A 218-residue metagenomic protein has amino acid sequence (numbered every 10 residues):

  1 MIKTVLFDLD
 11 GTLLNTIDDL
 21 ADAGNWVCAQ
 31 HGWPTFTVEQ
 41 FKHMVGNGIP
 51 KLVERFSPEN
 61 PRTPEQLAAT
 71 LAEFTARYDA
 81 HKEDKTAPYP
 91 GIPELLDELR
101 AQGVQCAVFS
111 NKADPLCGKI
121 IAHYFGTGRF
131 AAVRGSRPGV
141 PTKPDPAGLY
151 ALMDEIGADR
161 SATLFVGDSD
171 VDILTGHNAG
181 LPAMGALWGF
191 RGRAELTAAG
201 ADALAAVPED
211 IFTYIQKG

Functional and structural regions predicted by a protein language model:
M1-H43: Active-site neighborhood of HAD-like aspartate-dependent phosphohydrolases
V27-C28, G48-T63, I120, L152-M153: Helix-loop "lid/cap" segments that line or gate small-molecule binding pockets
H31, R55-E94: Metal-dependent phosphoesterase signature
A80-V108, D114-G118, P146: Short, acidic loop-to-helix structural element flanking the phosphoryl-transfer center in phosphate-processing enzymes
D84-A87, A113-V166, D170-A179, R193-E195: Substrate-recognition "cap/lid" segment bordering the active-site pocket of phosphatases
W188-A198: Short, glycine/polar-rich helix-capping loops at beta-to-alpha or helix-loop-helix junctions that flank or form
A203-V207: Short acidic-hydrophobic, aromatic-tinged amphipathic segments that line or gate anion-handling sites
